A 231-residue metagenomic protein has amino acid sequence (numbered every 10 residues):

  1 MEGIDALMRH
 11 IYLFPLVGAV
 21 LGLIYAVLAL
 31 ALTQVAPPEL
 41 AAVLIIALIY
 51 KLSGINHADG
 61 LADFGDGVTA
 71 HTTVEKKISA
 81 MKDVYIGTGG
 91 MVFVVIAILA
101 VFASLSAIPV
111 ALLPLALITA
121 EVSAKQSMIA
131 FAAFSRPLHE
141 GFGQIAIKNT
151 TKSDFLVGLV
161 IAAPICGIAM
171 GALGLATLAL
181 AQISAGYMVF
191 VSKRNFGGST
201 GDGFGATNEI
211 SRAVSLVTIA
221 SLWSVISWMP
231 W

Functional and structural regions predicted by a protein language model:
M1-G54, T72-K76, D83-W231: Hydrophobic alpha-helical transmembrane segments
G54-G60: Replace "His-x-His-based motif
D66: Generic anion/oxyanion-binding catalytic loop in active/binding sites
